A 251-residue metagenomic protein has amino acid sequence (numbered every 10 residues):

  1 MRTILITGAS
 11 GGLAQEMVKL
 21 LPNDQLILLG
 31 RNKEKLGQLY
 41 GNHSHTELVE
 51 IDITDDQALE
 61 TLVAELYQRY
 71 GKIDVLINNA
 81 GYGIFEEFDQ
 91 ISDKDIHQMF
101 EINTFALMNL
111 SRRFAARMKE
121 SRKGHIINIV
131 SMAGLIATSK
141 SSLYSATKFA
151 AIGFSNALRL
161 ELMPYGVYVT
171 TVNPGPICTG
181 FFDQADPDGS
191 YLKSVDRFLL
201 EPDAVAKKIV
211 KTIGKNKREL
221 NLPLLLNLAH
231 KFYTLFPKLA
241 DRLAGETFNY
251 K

Functional and structural regions predicted by a protein language model:
S10-G11: Conserved glycine-rich cofactor-binding loop
P22-Q38: Conserved glycine-rich Rossmann-like NAD(P)H-binding loop of the short-chain dehydrogenase/reductase
I51-T61, D93: The beta1-alpha1 cofactor-binding region of Rossmann-like NAD(H)/NADP(H)-dependent oxidoreductases
E87-F88, S92-H97: Substrate-binding pocket helix/loop in short-chain dehydrogenase/reductase
S111, T147: Active-site helix of classical SDR
S131: Residue(s) in the substrate-gating loop at a strand-loop-helix junction that position the organic substrate next
P164-L224: SDR active-site lid
